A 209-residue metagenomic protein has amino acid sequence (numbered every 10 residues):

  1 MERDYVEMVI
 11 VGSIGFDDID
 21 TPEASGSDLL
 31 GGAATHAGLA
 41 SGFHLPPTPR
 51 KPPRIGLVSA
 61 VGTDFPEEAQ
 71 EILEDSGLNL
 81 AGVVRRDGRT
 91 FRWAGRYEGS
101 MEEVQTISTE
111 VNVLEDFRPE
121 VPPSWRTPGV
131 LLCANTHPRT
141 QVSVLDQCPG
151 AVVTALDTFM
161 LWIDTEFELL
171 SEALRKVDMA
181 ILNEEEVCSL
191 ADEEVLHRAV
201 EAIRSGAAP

Functional and structural regions predicted by a protein language model:
R3-V9: Extreme N-terminal starter segment of soluble prokaryotic enzymes
Y5, F16-D28, L45-C133, D146-A151: Conserved N-terminal subdomain of the carbohydrate kinase-like
V9, G56-V58, A155, M179: A structural signal for isolated positions on well-ordered beta-strands in alpha/beta enzyme cores
G12-I14: Active-site metal-binding loops of divalent metal-dependent hydrolases
A24-G42: Short catalytic helix/loop segments, enriched in acidic residues and glycine and frequently bearing histidine
G62-D64, N135-T140, F159-I163: Short beta->alpha connector loops
A69, T140-Q147, E168-E172: A short acidic, amphipathic alpha-helical/loop segment
P149-A151, M160-P209: Conserved phosphate/ATP/ADP-binding segment of small-molecule kinases
